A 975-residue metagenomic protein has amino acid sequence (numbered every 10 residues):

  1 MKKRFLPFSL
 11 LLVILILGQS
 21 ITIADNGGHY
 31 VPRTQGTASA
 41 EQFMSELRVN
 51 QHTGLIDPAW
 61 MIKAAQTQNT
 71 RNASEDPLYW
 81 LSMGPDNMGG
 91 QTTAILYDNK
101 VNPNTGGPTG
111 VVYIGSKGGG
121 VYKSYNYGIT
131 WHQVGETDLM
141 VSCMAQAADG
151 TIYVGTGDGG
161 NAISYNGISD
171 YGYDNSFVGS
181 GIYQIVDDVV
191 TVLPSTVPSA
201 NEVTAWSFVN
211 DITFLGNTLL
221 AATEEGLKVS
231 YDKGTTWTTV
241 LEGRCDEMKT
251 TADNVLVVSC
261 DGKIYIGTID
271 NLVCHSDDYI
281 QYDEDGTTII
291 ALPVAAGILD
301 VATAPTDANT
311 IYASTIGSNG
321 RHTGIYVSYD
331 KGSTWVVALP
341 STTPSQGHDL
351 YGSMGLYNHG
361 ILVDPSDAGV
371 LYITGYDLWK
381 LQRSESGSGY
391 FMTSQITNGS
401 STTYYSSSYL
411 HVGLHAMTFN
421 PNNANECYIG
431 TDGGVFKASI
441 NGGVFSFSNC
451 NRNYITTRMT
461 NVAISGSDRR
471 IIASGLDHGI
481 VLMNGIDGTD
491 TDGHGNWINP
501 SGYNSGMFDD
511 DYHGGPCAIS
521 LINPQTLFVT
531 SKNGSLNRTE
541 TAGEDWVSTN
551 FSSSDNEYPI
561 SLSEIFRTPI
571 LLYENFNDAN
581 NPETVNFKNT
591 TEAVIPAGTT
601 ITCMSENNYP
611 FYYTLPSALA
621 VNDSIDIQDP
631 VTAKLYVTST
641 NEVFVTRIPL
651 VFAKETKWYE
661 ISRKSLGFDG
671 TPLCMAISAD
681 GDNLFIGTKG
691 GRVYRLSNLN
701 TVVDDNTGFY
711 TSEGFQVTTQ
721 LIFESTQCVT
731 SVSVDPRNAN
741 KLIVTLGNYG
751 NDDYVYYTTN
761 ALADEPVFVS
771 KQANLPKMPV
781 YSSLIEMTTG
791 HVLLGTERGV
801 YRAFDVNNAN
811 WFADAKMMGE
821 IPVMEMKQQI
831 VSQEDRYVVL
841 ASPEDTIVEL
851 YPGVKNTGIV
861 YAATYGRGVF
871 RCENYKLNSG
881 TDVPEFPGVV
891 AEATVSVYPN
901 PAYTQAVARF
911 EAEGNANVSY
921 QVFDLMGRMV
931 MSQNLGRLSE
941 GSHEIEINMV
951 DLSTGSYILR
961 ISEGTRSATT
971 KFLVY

Functional and structural regions predicted by a protein language model:
M1, F5, Y312-T315, R966: Extracellular attachment fibers and their assembly/anchoring modules in secreted or virion-surface proteins
M1-G27, S124, V883, I947: Bacterial Sec-dependent N-terminal signal peptides
L6, T568, Y898-N900: Hydrophobic alpha-helix-in-membranes signature
D25-K876: Beta-propeller blade termini and top-face loops
I95, Y312, V883, K971-F972: Serine/threonine-rich, low-complexity intrinsically disordered segments
V831, N856, F886-E892: Residue-level "micro-hotspots" composed of small/polar
Y875-A891: Low-complexity, Pro/Thr/Ser/Gly/Ala-rich linker/spacer regions in secreted, extracellular modular proteins
P887-Y898, A902-Y975: C-terminal outer-membrane/trafficking sorting elements
